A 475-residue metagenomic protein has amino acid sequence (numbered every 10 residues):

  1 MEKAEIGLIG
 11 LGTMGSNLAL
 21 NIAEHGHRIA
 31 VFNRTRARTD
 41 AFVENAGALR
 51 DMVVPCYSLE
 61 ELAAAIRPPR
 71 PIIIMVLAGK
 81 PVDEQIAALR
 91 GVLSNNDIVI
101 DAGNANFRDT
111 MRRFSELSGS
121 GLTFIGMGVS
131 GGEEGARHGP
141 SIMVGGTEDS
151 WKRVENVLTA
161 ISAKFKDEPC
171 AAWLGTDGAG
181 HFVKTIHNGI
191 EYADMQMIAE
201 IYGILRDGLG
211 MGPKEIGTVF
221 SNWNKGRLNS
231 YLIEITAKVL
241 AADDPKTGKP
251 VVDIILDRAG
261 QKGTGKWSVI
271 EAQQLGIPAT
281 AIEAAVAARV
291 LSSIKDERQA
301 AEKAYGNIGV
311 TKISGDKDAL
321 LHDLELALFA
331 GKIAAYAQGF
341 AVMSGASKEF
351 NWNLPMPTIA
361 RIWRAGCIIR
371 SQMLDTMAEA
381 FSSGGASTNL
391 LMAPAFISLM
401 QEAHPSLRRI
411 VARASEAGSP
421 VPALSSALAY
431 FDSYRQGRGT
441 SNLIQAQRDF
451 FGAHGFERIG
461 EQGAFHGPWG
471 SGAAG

Functional and structural regions predicted by a protein language model:
M1-A64, P68-R70, L93-N96, E133-A136: NAD(P)+-binding Rossmann beta1-loop-alpha1 motif at the extreme N-terminus of oxidoreductases
E60, I72-A88, N106-D109: Beta-loop-alpha module in the N-terminal Rossmann-like domain of NAD(P)-dependent dehydrogenases, especially those
V82-Q85, I100, N106-T218, K225-P250 (+2 more regions): Rossmann-fold dinucleotide-binding core
H181, R206, M211, G226-R227 (+2 more regions): Interdomain hinge/lid region at the active-site interface of Rossmann-like NAD(P)-dependent oxidoreductases
S347-A380: Small-residue-rich helix-loop
Q401, S406-G475: C-terminal amphipathic alpha-helical interaction region
